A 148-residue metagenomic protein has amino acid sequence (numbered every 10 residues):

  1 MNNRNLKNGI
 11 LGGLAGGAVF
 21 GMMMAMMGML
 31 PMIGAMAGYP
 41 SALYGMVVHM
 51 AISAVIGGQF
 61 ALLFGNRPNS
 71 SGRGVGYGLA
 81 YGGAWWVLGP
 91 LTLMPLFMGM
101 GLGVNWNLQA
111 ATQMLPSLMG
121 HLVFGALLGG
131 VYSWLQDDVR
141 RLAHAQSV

Functional and structural regions predicted by a protein language model:
M1-V148: Juxtamembrane/disordered regions of integral membrane proteins
